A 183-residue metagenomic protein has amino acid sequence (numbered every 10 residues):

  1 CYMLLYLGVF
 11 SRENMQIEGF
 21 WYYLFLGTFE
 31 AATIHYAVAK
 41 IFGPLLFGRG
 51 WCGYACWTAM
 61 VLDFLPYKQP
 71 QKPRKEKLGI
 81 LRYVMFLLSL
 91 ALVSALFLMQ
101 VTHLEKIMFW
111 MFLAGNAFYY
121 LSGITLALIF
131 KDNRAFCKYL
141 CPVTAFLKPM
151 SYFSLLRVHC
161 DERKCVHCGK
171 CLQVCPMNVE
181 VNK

Functional and structural regions predicted by a protein language model:
C1-N182: Non-ligating segments of multi-cofactor redox enzymes
